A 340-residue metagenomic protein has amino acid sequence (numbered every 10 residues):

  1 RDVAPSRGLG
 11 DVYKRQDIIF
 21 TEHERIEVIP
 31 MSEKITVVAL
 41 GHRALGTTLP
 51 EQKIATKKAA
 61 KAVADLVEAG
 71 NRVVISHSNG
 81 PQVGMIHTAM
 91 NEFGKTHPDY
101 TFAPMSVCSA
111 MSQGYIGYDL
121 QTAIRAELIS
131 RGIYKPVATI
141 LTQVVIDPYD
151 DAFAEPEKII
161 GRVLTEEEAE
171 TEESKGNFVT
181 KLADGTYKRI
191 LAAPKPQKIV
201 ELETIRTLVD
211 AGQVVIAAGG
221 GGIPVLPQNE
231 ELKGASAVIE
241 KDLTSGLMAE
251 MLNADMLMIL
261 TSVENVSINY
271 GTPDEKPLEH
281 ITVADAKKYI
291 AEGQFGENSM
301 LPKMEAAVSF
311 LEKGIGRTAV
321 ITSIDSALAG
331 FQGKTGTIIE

Functional and structural regions predicted by a protein language model:
R1-Q16: Single conserved hydrophobic/aromatic residue that forms the stacking wall/gate of nucleotide- or nucleobase-binding
L9-D11, H23, A249, L257: Intrinsically disordered, low-complexity serine/threonine-rich segments
D17-E27: Short, positively charged and aromatic/hydrophobic N-terminal segments
P30-E340: C-terminal catalytic "cap/lid" subdomain
